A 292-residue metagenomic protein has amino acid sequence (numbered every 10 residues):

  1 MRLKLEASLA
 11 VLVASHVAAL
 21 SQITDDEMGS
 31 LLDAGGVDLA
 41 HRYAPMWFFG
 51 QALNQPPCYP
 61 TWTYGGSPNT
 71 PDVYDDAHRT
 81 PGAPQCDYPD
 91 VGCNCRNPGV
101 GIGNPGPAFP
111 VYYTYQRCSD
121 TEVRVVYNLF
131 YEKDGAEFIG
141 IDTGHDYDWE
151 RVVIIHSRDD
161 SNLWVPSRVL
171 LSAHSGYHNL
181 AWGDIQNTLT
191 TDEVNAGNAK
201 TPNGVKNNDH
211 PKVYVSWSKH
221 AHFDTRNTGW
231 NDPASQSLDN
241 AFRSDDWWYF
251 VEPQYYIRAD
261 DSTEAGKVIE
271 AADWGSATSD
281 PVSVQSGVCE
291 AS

Functional and structural regions predicted by a protein language model:
M1-L20: Fungal secretory targeting signals
L20-E150, V165-S292: A domain-level signal for the mature, folded cores of soluble proteins
I155-D159: Short beta-strand micro-motifs enriched in acidic
